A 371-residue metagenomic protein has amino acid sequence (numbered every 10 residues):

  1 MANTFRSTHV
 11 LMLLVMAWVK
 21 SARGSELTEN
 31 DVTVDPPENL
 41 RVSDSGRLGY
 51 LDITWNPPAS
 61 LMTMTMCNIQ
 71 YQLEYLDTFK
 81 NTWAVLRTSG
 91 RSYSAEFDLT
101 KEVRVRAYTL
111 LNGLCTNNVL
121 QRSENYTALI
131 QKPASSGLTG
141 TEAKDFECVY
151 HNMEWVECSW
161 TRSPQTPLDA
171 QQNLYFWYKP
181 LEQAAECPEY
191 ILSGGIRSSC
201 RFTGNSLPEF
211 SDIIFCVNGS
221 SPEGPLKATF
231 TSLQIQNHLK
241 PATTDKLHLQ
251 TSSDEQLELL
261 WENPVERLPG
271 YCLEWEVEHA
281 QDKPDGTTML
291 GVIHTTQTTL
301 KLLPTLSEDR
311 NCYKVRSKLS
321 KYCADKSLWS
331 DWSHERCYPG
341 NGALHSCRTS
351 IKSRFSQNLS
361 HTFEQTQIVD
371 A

Functional and structural regions predicted by a protein language model:
M1-N56, N68, T82-A84, N341-A371: Intrinsically disordered, phosphorylation-rich cytoplasmic tails of plasma-membrane receptors
A2-H9, V15-V19, E74, T78 (+3 more regions): Beta-strand-rich modules
S21-V32, L111-L138, P222-P241, S320-I351: Extracellular fibronectin type III
V32-R41, L138-E147, L239-L249, C347: Proline-enriched interdomain boundary motifs that mark the N-terminal boundary and often initiate the first structured
G49-T65, E154-P167, L249-Q250, E255-C272: Conserved aromatic anchor
I69-L73, Q172-F176, W275-V277: Short beta-strand elements bearing conserved aromatic residues within extracellular beta-rich modules
T82-G90, C187-I196, M289-Q297, W329: Short beta-strand segments within Ig-like beta-sandwich modules, predominantly Fibronectin type-III
D254, V265, E274-F355: Extracellular juxtamembrane "stalk/ectodomain stem" immediately N-terminal to a transmembrane helix in metazoan
